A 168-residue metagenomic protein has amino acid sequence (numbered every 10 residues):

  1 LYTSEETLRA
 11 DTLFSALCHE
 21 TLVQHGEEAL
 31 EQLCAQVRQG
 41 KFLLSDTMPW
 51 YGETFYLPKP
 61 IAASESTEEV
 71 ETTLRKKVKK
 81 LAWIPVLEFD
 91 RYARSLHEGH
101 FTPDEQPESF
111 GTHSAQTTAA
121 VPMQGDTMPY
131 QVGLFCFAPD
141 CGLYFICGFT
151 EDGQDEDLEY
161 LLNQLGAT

Functional and structural regions predicted by a protein language model:
L1-T168: Conserved active-site/ligand-binding neighborhood in enzyme cores
